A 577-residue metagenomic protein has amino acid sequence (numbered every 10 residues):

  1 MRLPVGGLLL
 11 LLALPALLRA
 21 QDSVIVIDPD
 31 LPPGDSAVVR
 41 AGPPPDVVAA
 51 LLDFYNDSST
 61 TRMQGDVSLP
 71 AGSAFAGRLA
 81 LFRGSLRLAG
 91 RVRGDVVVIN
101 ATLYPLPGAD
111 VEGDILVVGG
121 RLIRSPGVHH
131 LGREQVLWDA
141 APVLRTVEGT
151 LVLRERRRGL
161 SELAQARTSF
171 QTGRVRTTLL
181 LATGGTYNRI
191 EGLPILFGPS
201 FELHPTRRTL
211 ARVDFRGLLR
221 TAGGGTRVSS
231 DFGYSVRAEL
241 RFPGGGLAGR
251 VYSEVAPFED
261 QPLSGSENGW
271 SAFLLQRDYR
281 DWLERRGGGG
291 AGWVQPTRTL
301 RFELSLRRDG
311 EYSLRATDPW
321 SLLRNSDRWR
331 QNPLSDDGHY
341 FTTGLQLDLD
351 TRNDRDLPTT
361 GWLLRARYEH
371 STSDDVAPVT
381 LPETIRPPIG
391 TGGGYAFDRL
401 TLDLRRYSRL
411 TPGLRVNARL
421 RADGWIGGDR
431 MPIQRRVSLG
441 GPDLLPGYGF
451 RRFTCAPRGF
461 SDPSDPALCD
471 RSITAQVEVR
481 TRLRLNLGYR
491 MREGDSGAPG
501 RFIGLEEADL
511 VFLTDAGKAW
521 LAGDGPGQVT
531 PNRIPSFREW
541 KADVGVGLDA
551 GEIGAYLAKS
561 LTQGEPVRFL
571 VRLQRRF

Functional and structural regions predicted by a protein language model:
M1-G7: Bacterial N-terminal signal peptides that target proteins for export
A16-A20: Sec/Tat signal peptide C-region and signal peptidase I cleavage site
Q21-D30: Cleaved targeting-peptide boundary
I27, V38-S58, M63-D66, P70 (+15 more regions): Outer-membrane beta-barrel initiation region
D66-L69, A74-F75, G84-L88, V92-G94 (+5 more regions): Extracellular beta-strand scaffolds
T226, L247-W293, P319-E507, F512-T514 (+2 more regions): C-terminal outer-membrane beta-barrel translocator/porin domains of Gram-negative envelope proteins and their
L345-L347, G545-V546, A550-E552, P566-F577: Outer-membrane beta-barrel "beta-signal"
